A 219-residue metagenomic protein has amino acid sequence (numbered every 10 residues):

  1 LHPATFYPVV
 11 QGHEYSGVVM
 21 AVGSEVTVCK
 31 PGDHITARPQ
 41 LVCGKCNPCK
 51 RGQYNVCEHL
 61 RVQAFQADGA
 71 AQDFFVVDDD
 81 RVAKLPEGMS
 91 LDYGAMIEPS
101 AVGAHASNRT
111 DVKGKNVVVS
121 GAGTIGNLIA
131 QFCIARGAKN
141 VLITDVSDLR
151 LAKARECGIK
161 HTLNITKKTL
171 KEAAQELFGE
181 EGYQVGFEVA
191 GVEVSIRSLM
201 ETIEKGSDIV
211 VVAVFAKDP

Functional and structural regions predicted by a protein language model:
H2-N47, R81, P86-G88: Glycine-rich beta-strand-centered segment in the early N-terminal region that forms part of a ligand/cofactor-binding
A4, L41-S120: NAD(P)H dinucleotide-binding glycine-rich loop of Rossmann-like/cofactor-binding domains, especially the beta1-alpha1
G17-V19, G32, C46, G103 (+3 more regions): Buried hydrophobic positions in well-ordered alpha/beta secondary-structure cores of metabolic enzymes
M20, V141-L142, V210: Conserved beta-strand positions in the Rossmann-like core of class I SAM-dependent methyltransferases
I35, V117-V119, G186: Conserved hydrophobic beta-strands of the Rossmann-like cofactor-binding core in SDR/related NAD(P)H-dependent
M89-K168, E172: Mid-domain Rossmann-like dinucleotide-binding core that forms the NAD(H)/NADP(H) cofactor-binding site
T110-K113, R136, A152-P219: Glycine-rich cofactor phosphate-binding loops and adjacent beta1-alpha1 units of small-molecule cofactor enzyme domains
